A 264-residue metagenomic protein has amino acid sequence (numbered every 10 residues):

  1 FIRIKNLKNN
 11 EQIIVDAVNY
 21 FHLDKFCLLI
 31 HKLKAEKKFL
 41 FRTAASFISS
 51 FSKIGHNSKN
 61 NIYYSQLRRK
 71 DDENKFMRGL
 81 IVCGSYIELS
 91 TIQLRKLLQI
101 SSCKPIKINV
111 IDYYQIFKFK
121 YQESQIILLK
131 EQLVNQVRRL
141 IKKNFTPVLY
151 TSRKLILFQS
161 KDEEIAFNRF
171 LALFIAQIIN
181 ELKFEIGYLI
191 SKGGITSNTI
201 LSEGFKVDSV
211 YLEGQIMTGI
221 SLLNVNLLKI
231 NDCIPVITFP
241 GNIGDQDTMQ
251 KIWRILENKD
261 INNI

Functional and structural regions predicted by a protein language model:
F1-I264: Active-site catalytic microenvironments in core metabolic enzymes, especially phosphate/sugar-handling
